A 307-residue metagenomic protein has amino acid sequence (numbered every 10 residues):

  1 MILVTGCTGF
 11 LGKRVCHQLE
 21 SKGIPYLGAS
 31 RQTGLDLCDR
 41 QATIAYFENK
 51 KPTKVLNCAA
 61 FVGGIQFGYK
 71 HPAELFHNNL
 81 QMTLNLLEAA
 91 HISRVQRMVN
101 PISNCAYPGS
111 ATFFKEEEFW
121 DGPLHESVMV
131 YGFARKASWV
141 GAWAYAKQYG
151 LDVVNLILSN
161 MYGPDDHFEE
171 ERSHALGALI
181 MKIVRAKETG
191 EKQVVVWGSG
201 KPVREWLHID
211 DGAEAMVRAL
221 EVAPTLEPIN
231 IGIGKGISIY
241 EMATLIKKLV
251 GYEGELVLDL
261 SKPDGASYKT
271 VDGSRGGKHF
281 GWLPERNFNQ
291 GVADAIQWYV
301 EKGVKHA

Functional and structural regions predicted by a protein language model:
C7: NAD(P)H cofactor-binding loop motif with strongest signal on the N-terminal glycine-rich segment
F10, C16-S21, R185-A307: C-terminal substrate-binding subdomain of Rossmann-fold SDR/epimerase-dehydratase oxidoreductases
E20, I24-A45: Adenosine-cofactor binding site in Rossmann-like domains, unifying the SAM/SAH pocket of S-adenosylmethionine-dependent
L37-N79: NAD(P)H-binding glycine-rich loop region in Rossmannoid oxidoreductase-like domains and their noncatalytic homologs
F76, L80, P123, S127-W139 (+3 more regions): Short-chain dehydrogenase/reductase
L84-V128: Conserved Rossmann-fold NAD(P)-dependent oxidoreductase catalytic core, especially the SDR/UDP-sugar
A106-P108, V130, V154-A178, P202-V203: Flexible, glycine-rich beta-alpha linker
E126-S159, A178-T189: Active-site Tyr-X1-5-Lys
